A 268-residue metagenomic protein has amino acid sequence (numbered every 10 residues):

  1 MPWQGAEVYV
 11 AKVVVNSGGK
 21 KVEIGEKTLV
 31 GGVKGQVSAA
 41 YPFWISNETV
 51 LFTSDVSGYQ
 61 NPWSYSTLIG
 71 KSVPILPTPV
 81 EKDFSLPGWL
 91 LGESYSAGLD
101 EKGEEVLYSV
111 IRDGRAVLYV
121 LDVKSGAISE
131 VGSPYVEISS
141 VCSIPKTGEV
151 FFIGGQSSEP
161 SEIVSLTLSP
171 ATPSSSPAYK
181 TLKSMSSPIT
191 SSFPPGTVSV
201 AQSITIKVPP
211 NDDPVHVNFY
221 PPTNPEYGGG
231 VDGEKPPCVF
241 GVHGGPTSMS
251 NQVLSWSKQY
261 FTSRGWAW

Functional and structural regions predicted by a protein language model:
M1-V10, S17-K20, T28-A39, L51-T67 (+5 more regions): A flexible loop/linker signature enriched in serine peptidases of the S9 family
V10-K12, S64, V120, S165 (+2 more regions): Conserved blade-register residue in beta-propeller folds
V13-N16, S66-G70, D122-G126, S169-A171: Short loop/turn segments that connect beta-strands within beta-propeller blades
K20-G31, S72-V80, S129-S133, S174-P188: Beta-propeller fold detector
Y41-T49, S96-E104, V141-G148: Blade-terminus and WD-like Trp-Asp/Gly-His loop motifs, strongest in beta-propeller folds
F43, S139-W268: Serine-hydrolase catalytic core recognition
F52, G98, L107-Y108, V120 (+3 more regions): Core solenoid repeat modules with strong leucine/isoleucine-rich periodicity, prominently canonical LRR arrays but also
D83-A97, P195-I204: Surface-exposed acidic, glycine/proline-enriched linker/cap segments that occur as 15-30-residue helix-coil
